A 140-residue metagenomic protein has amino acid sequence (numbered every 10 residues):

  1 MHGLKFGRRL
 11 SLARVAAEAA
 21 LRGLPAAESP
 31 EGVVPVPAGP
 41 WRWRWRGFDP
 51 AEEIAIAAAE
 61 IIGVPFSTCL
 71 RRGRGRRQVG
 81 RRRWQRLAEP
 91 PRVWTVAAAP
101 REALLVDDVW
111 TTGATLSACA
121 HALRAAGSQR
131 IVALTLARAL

Functional and structural regions predicted by a protein language model:
H2-V106, T112-L140: Conserved PRPP/pyrophosphate-binding segment of the phosphoribosyltransferase/PRPP-pathway fold
